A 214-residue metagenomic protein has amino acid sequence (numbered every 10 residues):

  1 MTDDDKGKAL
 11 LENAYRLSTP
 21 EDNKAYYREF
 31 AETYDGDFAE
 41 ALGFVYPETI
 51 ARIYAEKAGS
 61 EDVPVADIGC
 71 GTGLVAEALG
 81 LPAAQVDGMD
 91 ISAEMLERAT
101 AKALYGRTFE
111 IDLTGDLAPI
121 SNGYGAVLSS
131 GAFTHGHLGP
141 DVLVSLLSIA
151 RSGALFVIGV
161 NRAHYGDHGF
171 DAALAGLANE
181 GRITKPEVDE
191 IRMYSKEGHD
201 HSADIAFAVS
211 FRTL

Functional and structural regions predicted by a protein language model:
M1-T33: N-terminal, positively charged/glycine-rich alpha-helical extensions of SAM-dependent methyltransferases
G43-E61: Conserved alpha-helix/loop element of class I SAM-dependent methyltransferases that forms part of the SAM/SAH-binding
A66-L117: Class I SAM-dependent methyltransferase SAM/SAH-binding core
T114, G125-G139: A short SAM/SAH-binding and catalytic strip from SAM-dependent methyltransferases
D141-S152: A short glycine-rich, Lys/Arg-flanked "PGG" loop and its adjoining helix->strand segment in the class I
G153-R162: Conserved beta-strand signature within the Rossmann-like core of class I S-adenosyl-L-methionine
H168-E190: Conserved Class I S-adenosyl-L-methionine
R182-L214: Class I S-adenosyl-L-methionine
